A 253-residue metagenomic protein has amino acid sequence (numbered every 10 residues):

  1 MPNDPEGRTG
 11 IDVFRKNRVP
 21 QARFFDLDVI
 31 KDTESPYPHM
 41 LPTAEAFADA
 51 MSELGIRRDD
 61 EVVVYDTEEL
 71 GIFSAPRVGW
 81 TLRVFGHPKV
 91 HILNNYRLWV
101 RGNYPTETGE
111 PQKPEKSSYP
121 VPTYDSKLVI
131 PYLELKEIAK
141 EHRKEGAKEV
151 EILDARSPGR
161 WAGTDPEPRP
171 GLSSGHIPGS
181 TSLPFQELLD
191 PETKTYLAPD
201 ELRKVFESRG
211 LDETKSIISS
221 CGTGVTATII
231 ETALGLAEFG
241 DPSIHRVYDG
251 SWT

Functional and structural regions predicted by a protein language model:
M1-T253: Cytosolic catalytic domains that perform sulfur/thiol-centered chemistry
